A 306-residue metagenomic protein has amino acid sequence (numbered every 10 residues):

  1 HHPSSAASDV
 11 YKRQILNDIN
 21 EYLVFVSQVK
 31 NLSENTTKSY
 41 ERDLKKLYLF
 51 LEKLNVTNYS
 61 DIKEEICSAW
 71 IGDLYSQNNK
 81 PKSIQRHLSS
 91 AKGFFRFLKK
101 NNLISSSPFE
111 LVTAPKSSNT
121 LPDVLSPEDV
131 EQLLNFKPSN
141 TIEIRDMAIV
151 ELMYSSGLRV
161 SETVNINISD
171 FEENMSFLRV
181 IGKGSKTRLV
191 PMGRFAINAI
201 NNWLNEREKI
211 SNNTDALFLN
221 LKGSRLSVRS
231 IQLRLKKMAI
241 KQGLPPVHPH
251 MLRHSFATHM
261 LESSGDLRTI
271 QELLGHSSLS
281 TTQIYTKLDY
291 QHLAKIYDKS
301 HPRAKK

Functional and structural regions predicted by a protein language model:
H1-Y11: Single conserved hydrophobic/aromatic residue that forms the stacking wall/gate of nucleotide- or nucleobase-binding
K12, N20-N35, E41-L121: N-terminal core-binding DNA-recognition domain of tyrosine recombinases/integrases
I104, Q132-V160, G184-K186: Basic, Lys/Arg- and aromatic-enriched nucleic-acid-binding interface segment
S117-Q132, G184-F195, K209-T214, V228-S230: DNA breakage-rejoining catalytic core of tyrosine-based enzymes
E151, S155, R229, K237 (+1 more regions): C-terminal catalytic core of tyrosine-transesterase DNA break-rejoin enzymes
S156, S161, N165-N202: Conserved tyrosine-mediated DNA breakage-rejoining catalytic core shared by Y-recombinases
F171-E173, S227, P245-P246, G265-T286 (+3 more regions): Short, polar N-cap/turn motifs at the start of nucleic acid-interacting alpha helices
R194-L244: Active-site/catalytic core of tyrosine-dependent DNA strand-transfer enzymes
